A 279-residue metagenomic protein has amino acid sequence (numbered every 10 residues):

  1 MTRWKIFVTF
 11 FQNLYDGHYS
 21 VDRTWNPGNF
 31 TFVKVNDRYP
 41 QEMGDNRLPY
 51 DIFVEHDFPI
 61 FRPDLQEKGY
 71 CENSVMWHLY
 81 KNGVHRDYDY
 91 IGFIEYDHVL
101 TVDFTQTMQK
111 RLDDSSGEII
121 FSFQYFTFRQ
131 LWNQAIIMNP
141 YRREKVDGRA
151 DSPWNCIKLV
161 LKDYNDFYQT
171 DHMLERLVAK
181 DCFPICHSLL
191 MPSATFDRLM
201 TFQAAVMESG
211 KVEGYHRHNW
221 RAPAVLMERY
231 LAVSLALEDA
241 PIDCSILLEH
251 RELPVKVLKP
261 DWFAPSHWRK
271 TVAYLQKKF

Functional and structural regions predicted by a protein language model:
M1-F279: ER/Golgi luminal nucleotide-sugar-dependent glycosyltransferases, focusing on the catalytic module
